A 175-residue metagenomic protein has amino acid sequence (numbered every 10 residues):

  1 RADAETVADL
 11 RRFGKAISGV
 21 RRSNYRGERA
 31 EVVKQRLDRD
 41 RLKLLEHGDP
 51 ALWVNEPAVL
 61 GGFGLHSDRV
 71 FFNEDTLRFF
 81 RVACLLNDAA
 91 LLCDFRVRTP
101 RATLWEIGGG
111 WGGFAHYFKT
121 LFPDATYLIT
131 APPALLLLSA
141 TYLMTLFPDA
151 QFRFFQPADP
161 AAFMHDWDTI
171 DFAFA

Functional and structural regions predicted by a protein language model:
R1-R98: Conserved Class I S-adenosyl-L-methionine-dependent methyltransferase catalytic core
V82, R101, F118: P-loop NTPase catalytic core of nucleic-acid-dependent motor ATPases
T99-G110: Conserved class I S-adenosyl-L-methionine
T103, A125-T126: Residues at the starts of beta-strands that form the adenosine-phosphate
W111-F122: Conserved SAM-binding loop of SAM-dependent methyltransferases across substrates and taxa, primarily the Class I
T126-P132: Conserved SAM-binding motif I beta-strand of class I
L136-L137: Short alpha-helix immediately C-terminal to the canonical SAM-binding loop
Y142-A175: S-adenosyl-L-methionine
